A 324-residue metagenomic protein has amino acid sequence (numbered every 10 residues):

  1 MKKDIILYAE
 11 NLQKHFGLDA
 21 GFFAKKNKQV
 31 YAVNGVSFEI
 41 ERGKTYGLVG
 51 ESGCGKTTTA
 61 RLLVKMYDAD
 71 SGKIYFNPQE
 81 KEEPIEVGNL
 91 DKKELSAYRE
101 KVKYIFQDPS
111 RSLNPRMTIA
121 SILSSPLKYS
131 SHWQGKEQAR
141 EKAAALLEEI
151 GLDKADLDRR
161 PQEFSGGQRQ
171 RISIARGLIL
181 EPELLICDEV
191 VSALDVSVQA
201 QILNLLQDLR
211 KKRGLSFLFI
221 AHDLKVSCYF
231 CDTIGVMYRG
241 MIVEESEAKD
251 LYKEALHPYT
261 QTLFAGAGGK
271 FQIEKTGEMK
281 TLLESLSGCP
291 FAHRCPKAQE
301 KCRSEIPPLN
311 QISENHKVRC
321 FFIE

Functional and structural regions predicted by a protein language model:
D19, F23, K154, E247-E324: Charged, flexible cofactor/metal-binding loops and thiol motifs
V64: Helix-to-loop junction immediately C-terminal to a conserved catalytic motif
K73-A97, G135: ABC ATPase NBD Q-loop/coupling interface
E137-A155, F264: Conserved ABC ATPase "signature" region
R160-F164, Q168: Conserved ABC ATPase signature
I179-E183: A short, proline-enriched helix->beta-strand linker immediately N-terminal to the Walker B motif in ABC-type P-loop
V190-F271: P-loop NTP-binding/switch modules centered on Walker-like glycine-rich loops
